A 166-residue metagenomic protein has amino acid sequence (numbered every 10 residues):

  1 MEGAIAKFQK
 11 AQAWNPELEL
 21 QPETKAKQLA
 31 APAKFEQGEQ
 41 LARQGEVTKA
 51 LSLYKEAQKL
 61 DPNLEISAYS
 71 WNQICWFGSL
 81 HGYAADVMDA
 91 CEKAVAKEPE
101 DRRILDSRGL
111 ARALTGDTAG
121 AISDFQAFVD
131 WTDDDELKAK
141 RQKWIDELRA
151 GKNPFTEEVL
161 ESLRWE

Functional and structural regions predicted by a protein language model:
K10-A13, Q58-K59, E92-A96, D130: Conserved structural position within tetratricopeptide repeats
E17-K25, A31, Q37, S123-E166: Terminal, low-structured helical/coil segments at or just beyond the last alpha-helical repeat
E39, Q73-W76, L110, E147: Residue-level recognition of tetratricopeptide repeat
Q44, H81-G82, T115: Structural motif corresponding to the intra-repeat A-B loop/turn of tetratricopeptide repeats
P62-R103, S107: Alpha-helical adaptor scaffolds
